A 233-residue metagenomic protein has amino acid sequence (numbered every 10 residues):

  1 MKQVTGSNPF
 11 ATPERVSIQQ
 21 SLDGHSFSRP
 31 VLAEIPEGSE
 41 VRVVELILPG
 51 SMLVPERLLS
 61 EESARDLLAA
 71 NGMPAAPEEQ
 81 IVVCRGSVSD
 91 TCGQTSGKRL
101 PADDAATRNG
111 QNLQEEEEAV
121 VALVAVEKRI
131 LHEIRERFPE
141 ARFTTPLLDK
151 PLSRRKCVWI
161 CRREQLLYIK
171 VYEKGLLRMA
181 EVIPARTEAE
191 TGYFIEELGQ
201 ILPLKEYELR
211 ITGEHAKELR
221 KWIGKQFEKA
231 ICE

Functional and structural regions predicted by a protein language model:
M1-E233: Hydrophobic/aromatic-enriched cytosolic interaction surfaces used to assemble or bind macromolecules
